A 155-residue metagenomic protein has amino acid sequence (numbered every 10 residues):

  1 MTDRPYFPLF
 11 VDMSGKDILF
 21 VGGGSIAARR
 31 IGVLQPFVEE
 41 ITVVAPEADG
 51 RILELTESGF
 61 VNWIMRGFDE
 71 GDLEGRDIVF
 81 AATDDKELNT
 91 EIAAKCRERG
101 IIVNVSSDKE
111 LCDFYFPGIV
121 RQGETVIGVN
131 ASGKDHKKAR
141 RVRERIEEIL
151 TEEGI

Functional and structural regions predicted by a protein language model:
M1-M13, F116-P117: A short, basic/flexible loop-to-alpha-helix module at the beginning of a structural domain
L9-G32, K138, I155: Glycine-rich adenosine-cofactor-binding loop
S25-I26, E87, G133: Residue-level detector of alpha-helix initiation sites
R29, F37-L55: NAD(P)-binding Rossmann-fold cofactor-contacting core
I41, W63, I102-V103: Hydrophobic beta-strand scaffold residues
E54-E74: Glycine-rich, highly charged phosphate/nucleotide-binding loops
I78-A82, N89-F114: ADP-ribose/adenylate-binding Rossmann-like module
V120-I155: Adenosine-phosphate binding glycine-rich loop
